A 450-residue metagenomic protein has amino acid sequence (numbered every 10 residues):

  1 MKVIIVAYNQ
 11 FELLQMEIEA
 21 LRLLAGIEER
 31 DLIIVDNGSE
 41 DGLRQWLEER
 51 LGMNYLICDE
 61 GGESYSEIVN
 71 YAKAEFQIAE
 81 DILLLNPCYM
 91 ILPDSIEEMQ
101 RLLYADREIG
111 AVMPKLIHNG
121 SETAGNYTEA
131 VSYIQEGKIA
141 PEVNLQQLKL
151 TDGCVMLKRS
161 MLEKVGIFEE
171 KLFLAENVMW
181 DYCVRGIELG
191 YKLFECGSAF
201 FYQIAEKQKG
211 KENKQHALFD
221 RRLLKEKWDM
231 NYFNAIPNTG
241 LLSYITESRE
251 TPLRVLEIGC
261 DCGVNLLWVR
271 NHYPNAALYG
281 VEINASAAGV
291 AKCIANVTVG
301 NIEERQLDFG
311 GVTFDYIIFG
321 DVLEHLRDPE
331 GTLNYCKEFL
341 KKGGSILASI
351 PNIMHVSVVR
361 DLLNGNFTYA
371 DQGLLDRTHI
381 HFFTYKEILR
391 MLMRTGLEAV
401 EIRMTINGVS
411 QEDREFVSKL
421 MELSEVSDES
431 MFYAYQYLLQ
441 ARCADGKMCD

Functional and structural regions predicted by a protein language model:
Q10-A25: Short, well-formed alpha-helical segments that are part of the catalytic scaffolds of diverse glycosyltransferases
D36-R44, G62, C260: A conserved acidic beta->alpha catalytic loop
D59-F76: Glycine-rich, basic loop-to-helix element that forms the pyrophosphate-binding segment of sugar-nucleotide handling
A79-M90: Short beta-strand-to-loop acidic/aromatic patch adjacent to the donor-nucleotide binding site
M90-N126, N352: Conserved donor NDP-sugar-binding/catalytic core segment of glycosyltransferases
E136-L157, G373: A recurrent flexible, glycine/aromatic-enriched loop bordering the glycosyltransferase active site that acts as
L148-G166, K171-A199: A short, conserved alpha-helix in the catalytic core of glycosyltransferases
E170, R327-E338, K342-D450: S-adenosyl-L-methionine-dependent methyltransferase catalytic module, highlighting the catalytic core
